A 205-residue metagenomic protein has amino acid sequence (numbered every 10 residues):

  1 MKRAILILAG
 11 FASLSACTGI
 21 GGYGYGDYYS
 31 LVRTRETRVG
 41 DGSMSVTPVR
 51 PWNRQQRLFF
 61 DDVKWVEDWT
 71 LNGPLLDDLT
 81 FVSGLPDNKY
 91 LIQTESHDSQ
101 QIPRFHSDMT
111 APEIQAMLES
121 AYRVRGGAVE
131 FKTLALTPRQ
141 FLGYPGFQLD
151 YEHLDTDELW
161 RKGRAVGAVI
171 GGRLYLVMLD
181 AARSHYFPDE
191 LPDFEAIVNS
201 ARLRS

Functional and structural regions predicted by a protein language model:
K2-K89, E130, P138-Y144, D155-W160 (+2 more regions): N-terminal targeting sequences that direct proteins away from the cytosol to non-cytosolic compartments
L71-A121: Surface-exposed acidic loop/strand-edge motifs in secreted or periplasmic proteins that form small linear binding
V82-L85, T94-I102, G126-K132, G163-R164 (+1 more regions): Short acidic/polar alpha-helix capping motifs at helix-coil junctions
P103-V166: Signature of long, low-cysteine stretches enriched in small and polar/charged residues
